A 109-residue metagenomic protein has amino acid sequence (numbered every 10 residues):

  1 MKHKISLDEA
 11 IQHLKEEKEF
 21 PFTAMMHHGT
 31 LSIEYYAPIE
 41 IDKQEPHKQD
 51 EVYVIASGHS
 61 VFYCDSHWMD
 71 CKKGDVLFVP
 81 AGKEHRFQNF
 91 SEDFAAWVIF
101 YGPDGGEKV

Functional and structural regions predicted by a protein language model:
M1-Y35, E40-E45: A short, N-terminal "cap"/entry segment at the start of jelly-roll beta-barrel domains of the cupin/DSBH fold
H27-G29, Y63-H67, F90: Short strand-coil-strand connectors
I33-E34, F62, A96: Short hydrophobic/aromatic-rich beta-strand segments that constitute the beta-sheet cores of beta-sandwich/beta-barrel
P46-K48, F90-S91: Short glycine/proline-enriched turns and hinge-like loops at secondary-structure junctions
H47-F62: Short, conserved beta-strand element in jelly-roll/cupin
S66-A81: Short acidic-glycine-tyrosine-enriched beta hairpin
A81-E107: Ligand-binding loop in jelly-roll beta-barrel domains
